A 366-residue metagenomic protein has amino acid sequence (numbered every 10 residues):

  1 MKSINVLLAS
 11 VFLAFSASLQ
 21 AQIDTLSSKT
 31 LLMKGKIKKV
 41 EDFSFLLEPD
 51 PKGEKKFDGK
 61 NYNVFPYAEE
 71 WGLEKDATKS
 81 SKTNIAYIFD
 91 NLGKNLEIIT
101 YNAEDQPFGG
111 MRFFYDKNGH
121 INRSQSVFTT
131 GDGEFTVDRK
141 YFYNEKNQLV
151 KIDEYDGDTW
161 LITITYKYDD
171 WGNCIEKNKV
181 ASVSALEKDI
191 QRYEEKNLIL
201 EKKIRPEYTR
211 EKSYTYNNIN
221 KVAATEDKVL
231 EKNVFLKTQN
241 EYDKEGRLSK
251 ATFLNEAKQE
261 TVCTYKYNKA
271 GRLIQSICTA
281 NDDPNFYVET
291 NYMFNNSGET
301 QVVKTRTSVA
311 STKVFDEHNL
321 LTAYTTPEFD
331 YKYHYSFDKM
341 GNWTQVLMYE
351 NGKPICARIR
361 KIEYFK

Functional and structural regions predicted by a protein language model:
M1-T25: Bacterial Sec-dependent N-terminal signal peptides
Q22-K366: Buried hydrophobic residues that stabilize the cores of well-folded domains
